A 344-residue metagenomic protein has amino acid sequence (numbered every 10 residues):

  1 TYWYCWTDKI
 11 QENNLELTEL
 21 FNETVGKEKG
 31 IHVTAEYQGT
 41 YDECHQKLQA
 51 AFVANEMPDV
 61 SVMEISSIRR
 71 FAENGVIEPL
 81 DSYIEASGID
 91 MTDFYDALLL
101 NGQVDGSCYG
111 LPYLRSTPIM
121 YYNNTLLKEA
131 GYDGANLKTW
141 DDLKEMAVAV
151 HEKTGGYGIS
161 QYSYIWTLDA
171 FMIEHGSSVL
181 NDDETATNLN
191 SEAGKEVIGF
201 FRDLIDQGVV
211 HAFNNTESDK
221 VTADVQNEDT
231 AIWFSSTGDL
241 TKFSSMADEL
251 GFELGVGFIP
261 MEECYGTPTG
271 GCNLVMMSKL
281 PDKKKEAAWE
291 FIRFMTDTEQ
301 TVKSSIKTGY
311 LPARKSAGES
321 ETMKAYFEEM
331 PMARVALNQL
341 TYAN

Functional and structural regions predicted by a protein language model:
T1-E73, E85-T92, M261-C264, K283-A287: Conserved N-terminal structural module of periplasmic/extracytoplasmic solute-binding proteins
E23, E28-H32, A130, G199 (+2 more regions): Extracytoplasmic/periplasmic substrate-recognition and gating elements
Y37-K47, S66, K138-E145, F213-N227: Short helix-initiation/N-cap motifs at beta->coil->alpha
A50-A51, E56-D59, S87-L126, Y157-Q161 (+2 more regions): A structural signal for short loop-to-beta-strand junctions that line the ligand-binding cleft of periplasmic/secreted
S66-D81, A97-A135, Q161-E184, P268-M277 (+2 more regions): Periplasmic solute-binding protein
F71-P79, D105-S107, E174, F243-M261 (+1 more regions): Ligand-binding "clamshell"
M146-A149, T185-N214, I259: Glycine-centered hinge/linker elements that transmit conformational signals in sensory and ligand-binding systems
L254-G257, I306-N344: Long, aromatic- and glycine/proline-rich binding clefts that accommodate carbohydrate-like moieties
